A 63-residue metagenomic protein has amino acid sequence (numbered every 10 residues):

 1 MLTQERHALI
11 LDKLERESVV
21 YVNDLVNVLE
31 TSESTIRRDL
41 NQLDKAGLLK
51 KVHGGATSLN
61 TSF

Functional and structural regions predicted by a protein language model:
L2-N23, N27-E30, R38-F63: HTH-adjacent hinge/linker in prokaryotic transcriptional regulators
